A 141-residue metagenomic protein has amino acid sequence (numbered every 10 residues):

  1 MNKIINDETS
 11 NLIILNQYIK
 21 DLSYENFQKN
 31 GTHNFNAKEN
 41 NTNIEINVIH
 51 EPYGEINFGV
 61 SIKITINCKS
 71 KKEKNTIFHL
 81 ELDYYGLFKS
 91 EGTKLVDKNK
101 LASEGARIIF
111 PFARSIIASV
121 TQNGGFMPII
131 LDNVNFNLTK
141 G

Functional and structural regions predicted by a protein language model:
M1-G141: N-terminal intrinsically disordered, cationic/polar leader segments that include organellar targeting peptides
